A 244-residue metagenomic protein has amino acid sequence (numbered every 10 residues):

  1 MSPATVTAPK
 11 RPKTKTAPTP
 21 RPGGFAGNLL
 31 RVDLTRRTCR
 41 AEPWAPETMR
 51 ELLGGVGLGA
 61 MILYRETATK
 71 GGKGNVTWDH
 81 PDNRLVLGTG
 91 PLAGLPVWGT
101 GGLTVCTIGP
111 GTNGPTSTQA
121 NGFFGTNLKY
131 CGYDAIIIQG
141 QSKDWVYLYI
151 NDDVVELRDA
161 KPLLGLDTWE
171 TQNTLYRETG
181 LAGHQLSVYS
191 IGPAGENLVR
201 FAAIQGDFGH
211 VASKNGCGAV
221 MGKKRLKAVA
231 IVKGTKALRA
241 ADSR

Functional and structural regions predicted by a protein language model:
M1-A8: N-terminal acidic, proline/glycine-rich, low-complexity intrinsically disordered segments
S2, T35, E42-P43, G88 (+1 more regions): N-terminal flexible segment immediately upstream of the FAD-binding catalytic core in FAD-dependent oxidoreductases
P9-E47, E51, G55-V56: N-terminal basic/disordered segments at the start of proteins
R21, T116-A120, G209-S213: Short, glycine/acidic-rich beta->alpha junctions
M61-G101: Conserved oxyanion/phosphate-binding beta-strand-loop segments in alpha/beta enzyme cores
A93-G94, G99, L103-N113, G195-A212: A gly/ser-rich beta-alpha-beta helix-loop segment of oxidoreductase catalytic cores
G102, T107, T112-N121, Y130-C131 (+1 more regions): N-terminal, charged/glycine-rich beta-strand/loop interface patches
G125-R244: Active-site cavity-forming subdomains of large catalytic enzyme subunits
